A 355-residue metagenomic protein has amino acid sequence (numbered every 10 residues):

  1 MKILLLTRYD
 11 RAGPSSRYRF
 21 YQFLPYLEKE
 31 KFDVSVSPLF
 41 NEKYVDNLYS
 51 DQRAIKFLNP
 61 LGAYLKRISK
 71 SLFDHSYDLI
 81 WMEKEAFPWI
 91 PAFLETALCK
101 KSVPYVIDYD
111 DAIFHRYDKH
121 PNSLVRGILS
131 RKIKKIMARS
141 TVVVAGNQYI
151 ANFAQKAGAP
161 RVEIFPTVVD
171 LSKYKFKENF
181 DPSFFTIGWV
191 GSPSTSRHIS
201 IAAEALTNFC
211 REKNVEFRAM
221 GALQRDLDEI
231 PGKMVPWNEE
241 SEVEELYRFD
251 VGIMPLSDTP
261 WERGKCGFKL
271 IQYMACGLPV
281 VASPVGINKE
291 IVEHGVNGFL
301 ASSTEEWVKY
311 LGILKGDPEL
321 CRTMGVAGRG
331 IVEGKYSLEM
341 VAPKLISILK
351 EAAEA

Functional and structural regions predicted by a protein language model:
R8-A12, R17, I80-S102, I107-D108 (+1 more regions): An aromatic- and histidine-rich active-site surface loop
R11-F23, V36, D170-K173, D181-Y247: Conserved catalytic-core segment of nucleotide-activated headgroup transferases in glycan assembly
P38, V106, I113, A138-K175: Donor nucleotide-sugar binding/catalytic pocket of nucleotide-sugar-dependent glycosyltransferases
L65-S76, W89-I107, I113-F114, S123-V143: Membrane-proximal helix-turn-helix segments that form the acceptor-binding/catalytic region of lipid-linked
R197, E240-A275, A282-E290: Nucleotide-sugar-dependent
E293-E305, I313-E319: Conserved acidic donor-binding segment of nucleotide-sugar-dependent glycosyltransferases
I313, L320-K335, V341-K344: A short, well-ordered alpha-helix in the C-terminal region of glycosyltransferases
L338-A355: C-terminal alpha-helical cap of glycosyltransferases
